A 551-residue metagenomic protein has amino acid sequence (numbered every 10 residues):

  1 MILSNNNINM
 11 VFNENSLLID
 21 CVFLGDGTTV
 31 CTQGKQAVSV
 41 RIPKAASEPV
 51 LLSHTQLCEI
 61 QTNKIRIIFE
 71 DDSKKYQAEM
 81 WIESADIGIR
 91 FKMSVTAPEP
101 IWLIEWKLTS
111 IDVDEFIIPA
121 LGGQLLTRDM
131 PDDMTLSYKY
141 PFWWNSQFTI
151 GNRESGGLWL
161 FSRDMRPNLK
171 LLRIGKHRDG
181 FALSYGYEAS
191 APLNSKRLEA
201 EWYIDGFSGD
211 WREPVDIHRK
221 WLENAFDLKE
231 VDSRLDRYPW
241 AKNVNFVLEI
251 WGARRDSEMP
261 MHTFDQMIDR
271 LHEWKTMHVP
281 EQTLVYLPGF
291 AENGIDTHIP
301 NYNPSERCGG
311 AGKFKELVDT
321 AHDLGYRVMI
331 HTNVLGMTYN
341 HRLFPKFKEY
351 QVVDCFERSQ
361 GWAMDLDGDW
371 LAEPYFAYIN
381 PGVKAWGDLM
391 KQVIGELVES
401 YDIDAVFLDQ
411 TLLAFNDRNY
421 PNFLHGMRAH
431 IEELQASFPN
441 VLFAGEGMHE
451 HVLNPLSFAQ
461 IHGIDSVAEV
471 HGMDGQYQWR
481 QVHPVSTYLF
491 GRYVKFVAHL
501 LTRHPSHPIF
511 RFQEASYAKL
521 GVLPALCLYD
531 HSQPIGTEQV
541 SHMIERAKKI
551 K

Functional and structural regions predicted by a protein language model:
I2-L284, C308, T320, R327: Carbohydrate-recognition beta-sandwich/jelly-roll modules in extracellular/periplasmic carbohydrate-active proteins
S195, E199-E201, F423-K551: Active-site-proximal substrate-binding groove within the catalytic cores of carbohydrate-active enzymes
W211, S257, E292-T297, L335-N340 (+3 more regions): Flexible loop/turn segments at secondary-structure boundaries
F246-L248, T283-L287, V328-H331, V406-L408 (+2 more regions): Hydrophobic faces of well-ordered beta-strands that scaffold small-molecule active sites in alpha/beta enzyme cores
L248, T297, N303, V398 (+2 more regions): Conserved N-terminal glycine/acidic-rich loop preference
I250-F356, D388-L389, M427: Aromatic- and glycine-enriched glycan-recognition loops and surfaces that form the carbohydrate-binding subsites
T283-A291, L389-N419: Active-site groove signature of glycoside hydrolases
K313-F314, D319, I330, V334-Y401 (+2 more regions): Active-site-adjacent "subsite" loops/lids of carbohydrate-active enzymes
